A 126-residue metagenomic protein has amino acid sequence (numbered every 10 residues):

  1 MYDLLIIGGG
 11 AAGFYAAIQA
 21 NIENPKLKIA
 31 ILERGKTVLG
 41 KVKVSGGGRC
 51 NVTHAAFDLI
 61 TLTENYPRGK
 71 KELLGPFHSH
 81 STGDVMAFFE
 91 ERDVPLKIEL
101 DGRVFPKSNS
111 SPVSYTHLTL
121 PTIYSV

Functional and structural regions predicted by a protein language model:
M1-G10: Beta1/beta-strand and adjacent pyrophosphate-binding region of the FAD-binding site in flavoprotein oxidoreductases
G13: N-terminal Rossmann-fold NAD(P) dinucleotide-binding loop
A17, N21: Gly/Ala-rich phosphate-binding loop of Rossmann-like dinucleotide-binding domains, activating on the conserved
I22-V42: Glycine-rich FAD pyrophosphate-binding loop
K36-V38, K43-V44, V52, A56-L59: An anion/pyrophosphate-binding glycine-rich loop and adjacent beta-alpha core in soluble alpha-beta enzymes
R49-I98: Glycine-rich active-site loop/strand segments that organize a redox cofactor
L74-S81, G102-Y115: Short beta-strand to alpha-helix junction loop
H117-V126: Single conserved hydrophobic/aromatic residue that forms the stacking wall/gate of nucleotide- or nucleobase-binding
